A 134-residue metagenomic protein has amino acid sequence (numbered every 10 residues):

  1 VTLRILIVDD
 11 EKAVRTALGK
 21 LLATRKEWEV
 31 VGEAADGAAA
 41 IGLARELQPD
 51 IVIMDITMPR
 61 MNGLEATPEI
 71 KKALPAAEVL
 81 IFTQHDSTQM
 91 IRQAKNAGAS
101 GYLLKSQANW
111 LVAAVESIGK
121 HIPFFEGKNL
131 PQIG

Functional and structural regions predicted by a protein language model:
T2-V14, L18-L22: Conserved acidic segment of CheY-like receiver
V8-D9, A34, V52: Conserved sequence signature across two-component system core domains
E27-A35, L43: Short hydrophobic/Thr-rich beta-strand motif most characteristic of the beta2 strand and flanking loop of CheY-like
D36-A39, N62-E65: Acidic catalytic/metal-coordinating carboxylates
L47-I53: Active-site beta3 strand of CheY-like receiver
M58: Receiver (REC) domain active-site loop signature in two-component systems and cognate sites in sensor histidine kinases
E65, H85-L103, N109-A113, S117: Alpha4 helix (beta4-alpha4-beta5 surface) of REC/receiver domains from two-component response regulators
